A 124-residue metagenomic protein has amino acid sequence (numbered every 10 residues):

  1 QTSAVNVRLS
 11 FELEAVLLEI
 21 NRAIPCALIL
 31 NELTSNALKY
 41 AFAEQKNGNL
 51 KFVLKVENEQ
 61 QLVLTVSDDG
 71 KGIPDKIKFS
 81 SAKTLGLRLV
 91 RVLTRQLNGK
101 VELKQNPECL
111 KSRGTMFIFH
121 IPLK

Functional and structural regions predicted by a protein language model:
S3-T34, L38-K46: Conserved short strand/loop->alpha-helix "switch" segment adjacent to the catalytic nucleotide/phosphoryl-transfer site
V7, Q60-L64, T115: Short beta-strand element(s) in the Bergerat
N47-K55: A conserved short beta-strand within the histidine kinase catalytic ATPase domain
L50, S112-I121: Hydrophobic core positions in the C-terminal catalytic ATP-binding module
Q61-L87: Glycine-rich/acidic phosphate-handling loop/turn and adjacent ATP-lid/helix of nucleotide-binding kinase/ATPase domains
N98, P122-K124: Two-component histidine kinase transmitter core
N98-L110: Glycine-rich ATP-binding loops of the HATPase_c
